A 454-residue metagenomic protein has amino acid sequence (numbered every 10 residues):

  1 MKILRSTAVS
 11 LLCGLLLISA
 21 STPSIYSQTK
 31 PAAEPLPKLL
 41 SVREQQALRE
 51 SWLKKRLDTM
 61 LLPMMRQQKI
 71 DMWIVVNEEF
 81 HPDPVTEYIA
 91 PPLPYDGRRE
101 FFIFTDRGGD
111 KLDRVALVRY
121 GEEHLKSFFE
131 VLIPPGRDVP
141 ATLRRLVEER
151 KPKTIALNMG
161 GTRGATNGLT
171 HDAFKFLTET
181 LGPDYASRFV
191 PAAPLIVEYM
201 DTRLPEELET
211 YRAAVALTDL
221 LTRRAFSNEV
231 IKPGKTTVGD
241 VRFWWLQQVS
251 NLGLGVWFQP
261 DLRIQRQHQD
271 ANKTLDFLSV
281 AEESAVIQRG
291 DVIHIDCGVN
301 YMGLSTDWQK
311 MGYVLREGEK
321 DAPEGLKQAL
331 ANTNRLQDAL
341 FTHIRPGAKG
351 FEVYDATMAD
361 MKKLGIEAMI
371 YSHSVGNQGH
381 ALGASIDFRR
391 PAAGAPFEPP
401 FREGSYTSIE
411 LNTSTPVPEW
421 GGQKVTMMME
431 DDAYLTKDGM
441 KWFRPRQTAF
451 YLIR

Functional and structural regions predicted by a protein language model:
M1-R5: N-terminal secretory signal peptides that target proteins for export/translocation
V9-A20: Bacterial N-terminal signal peptides
A20-T29: Signal peptide processing junction and immediate N-terminal pro/mature segment of secreted/exported proteins
Q28-R454: Active-site neighborhoods and metal-handling regions in enzymes and metal-associated proteins
